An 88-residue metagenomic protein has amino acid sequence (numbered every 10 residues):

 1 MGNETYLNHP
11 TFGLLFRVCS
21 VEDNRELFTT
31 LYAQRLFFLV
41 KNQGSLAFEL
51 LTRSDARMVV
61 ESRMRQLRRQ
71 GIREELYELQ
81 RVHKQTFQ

Functional and structural regions predicted by a protein language model:
M1-D55: Long, non-catalytic architectural segments outside compact domain cores
T52-Q88: Short, compact, well-ordered microdomains
